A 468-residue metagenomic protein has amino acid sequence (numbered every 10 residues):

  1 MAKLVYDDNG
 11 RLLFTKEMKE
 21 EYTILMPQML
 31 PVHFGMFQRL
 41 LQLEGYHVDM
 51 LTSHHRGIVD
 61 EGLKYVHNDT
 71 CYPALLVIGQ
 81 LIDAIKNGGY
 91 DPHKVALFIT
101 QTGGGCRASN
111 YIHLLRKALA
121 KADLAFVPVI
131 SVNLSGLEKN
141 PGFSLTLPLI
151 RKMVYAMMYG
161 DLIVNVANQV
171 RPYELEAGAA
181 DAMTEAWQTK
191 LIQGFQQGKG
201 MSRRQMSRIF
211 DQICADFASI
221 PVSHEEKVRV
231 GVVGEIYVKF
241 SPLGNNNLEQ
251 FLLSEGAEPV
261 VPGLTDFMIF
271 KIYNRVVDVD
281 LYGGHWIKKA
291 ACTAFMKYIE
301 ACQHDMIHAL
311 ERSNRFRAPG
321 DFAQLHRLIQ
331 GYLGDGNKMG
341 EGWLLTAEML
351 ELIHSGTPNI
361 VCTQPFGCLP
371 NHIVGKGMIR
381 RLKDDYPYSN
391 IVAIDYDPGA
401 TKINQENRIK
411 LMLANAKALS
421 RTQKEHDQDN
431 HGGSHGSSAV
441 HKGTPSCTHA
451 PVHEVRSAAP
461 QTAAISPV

Functional and structural regions predicted by a protein language model:
M1-V468: An N-terminal assembly and electron-transfer interface module characteristic of large anaerobic redox and radical
